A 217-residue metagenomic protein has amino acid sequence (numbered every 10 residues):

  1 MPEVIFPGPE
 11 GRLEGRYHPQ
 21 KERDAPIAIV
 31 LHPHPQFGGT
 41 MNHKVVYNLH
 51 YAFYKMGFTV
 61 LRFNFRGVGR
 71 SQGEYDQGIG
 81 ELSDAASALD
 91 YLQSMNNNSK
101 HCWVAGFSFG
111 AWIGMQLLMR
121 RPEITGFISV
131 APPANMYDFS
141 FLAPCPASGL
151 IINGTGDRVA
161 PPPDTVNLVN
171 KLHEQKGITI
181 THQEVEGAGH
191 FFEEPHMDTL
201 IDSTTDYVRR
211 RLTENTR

Functional and structural regions predicted by a protein language model:
F6-N96: Serine-hydrolase catalytic machinery in alpha/beta-hydrolase-like enzymes
G73, A188-I201: Catalytic histidine-centered segment of alpha/beta-hydrolase-like enzymes
N96-F107: Alpha/beta-hydrolase fold nucleophile elbow
G106-G114: Gly/Ala-rich beta-loop-alpha elbow adjacent to hydrolase catalytic centers
C145-P146, L150-N153, D157: Short beta-strand/loop motif that positions the catalytic acidic residue of the alpha/beta-hydrolase fold
A147, P161-K171: Short alpha-helix in the alpha/beta-hydrolase fold that links the catalytic acid
T155-A160, H190-F191: Acidic catalytic loop of the alpha/beta-hydrolase fold
L172-F191: Catalytic histidine neighborhood in serine/cysteine hydrolases with alpha/beta-hydrolase-type architecture
